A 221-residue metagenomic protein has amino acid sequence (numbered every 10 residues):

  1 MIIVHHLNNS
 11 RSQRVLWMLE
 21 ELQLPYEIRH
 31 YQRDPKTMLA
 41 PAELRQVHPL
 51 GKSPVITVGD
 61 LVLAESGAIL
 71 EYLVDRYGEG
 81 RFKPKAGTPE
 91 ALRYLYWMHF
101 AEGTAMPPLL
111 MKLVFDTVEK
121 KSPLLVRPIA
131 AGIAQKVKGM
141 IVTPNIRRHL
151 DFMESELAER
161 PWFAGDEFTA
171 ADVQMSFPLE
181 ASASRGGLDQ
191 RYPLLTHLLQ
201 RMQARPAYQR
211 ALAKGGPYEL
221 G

Functional and structural regions predicted by a protein language model:
M1-G132: GST-like domain detector, emphasizing the conserved glutathione-binding G-site in the N-terminal thioredoxin-like
R33-D34, F168, P217: Positions that flank functional sites
A68, L194, A207: Residue-level recognition of oxygen-bearing side chains
A101-Q200, A204: GST-like fold's C-terminal all-alpha helical module
Y208-G221: Terminal-tail/helix-coil boundary detector
